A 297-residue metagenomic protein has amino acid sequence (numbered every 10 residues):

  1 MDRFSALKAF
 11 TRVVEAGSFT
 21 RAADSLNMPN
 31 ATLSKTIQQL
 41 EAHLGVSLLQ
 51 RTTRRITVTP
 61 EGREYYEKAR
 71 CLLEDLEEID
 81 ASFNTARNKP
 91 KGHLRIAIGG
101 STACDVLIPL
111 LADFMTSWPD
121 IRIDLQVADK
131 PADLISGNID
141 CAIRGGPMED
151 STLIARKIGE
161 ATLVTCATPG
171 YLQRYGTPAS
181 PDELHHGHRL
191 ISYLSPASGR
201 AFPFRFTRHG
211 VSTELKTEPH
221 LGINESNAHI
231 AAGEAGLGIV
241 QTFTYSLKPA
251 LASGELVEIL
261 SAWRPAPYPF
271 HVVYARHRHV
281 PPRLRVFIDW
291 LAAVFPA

Functional and structural regions predicted by a protein language model:
R12-N27: Short helix-boundary/capping micro-motifs
D24, A42, R63, T116: Alpha-helical residues within the helix-turn-helix
P29, T36-Q39, L110: Residues within the DNA-recognition helix of helix-turn-helix
E41-V58, L256: A short LG(V/I)-centered, amphipathic sequence patch enriched for acidic residue(s) preceding the LG motif
T53-I56, R63, E74-A97: Short helix-loop hinge/linker segments at domain boundaries
E67, T116, D120, T244-S253 (+2 more regions): C-terminal effector-binding regulatory domain of bacterial HTH transcription factors
K91-I154: Central regulatory/effector-binding core of bacterial HTH transcription factors
D133-S136, M148-P267, A297: C-terminal regulatory
